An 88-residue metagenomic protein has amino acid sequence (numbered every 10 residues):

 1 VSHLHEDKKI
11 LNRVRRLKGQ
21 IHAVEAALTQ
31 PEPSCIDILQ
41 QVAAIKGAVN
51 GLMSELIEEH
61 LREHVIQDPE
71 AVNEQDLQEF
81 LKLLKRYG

Functional and structural regions predicted by a protein language model:
V1-G88: Solvent-exposed interaction patches of small proteins and small membrane subunits
